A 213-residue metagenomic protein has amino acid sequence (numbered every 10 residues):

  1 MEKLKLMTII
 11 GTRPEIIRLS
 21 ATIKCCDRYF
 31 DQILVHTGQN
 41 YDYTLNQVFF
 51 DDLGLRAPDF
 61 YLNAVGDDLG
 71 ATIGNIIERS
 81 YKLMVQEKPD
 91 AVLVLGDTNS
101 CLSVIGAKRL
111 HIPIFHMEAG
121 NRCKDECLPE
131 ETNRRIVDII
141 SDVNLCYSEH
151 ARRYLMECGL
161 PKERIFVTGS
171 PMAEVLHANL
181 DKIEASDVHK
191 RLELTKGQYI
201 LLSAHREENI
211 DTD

Functional and structural regions predicted by a protein language model:
M1-Q39: N-terminal subdomain of nucleotide-sugar transferases
K3, P89, K196-G197: Phosphate-coordination loops involved in phosphoryl transfer and adenosine-cofactor binding
M7-I10, I16-L19, F49, Y61-P161: Active-site and donor-binding regions of nucleotide-sugar-utilizing enzymes
T8, L34-H36, V94, H116 (+2 more regions): Structural beta-sheet core signal
I23-C26, D51-D52, R109: Short, solvent-exposed amphipathic alpha-helical segments in soluble enzyme and RNA/protein-processing domains
D31-T72: Conserved nucleotide-sugar phosphate-binding/catalytic loop shared by glycosyltransferases and other
Q39-Y41, D68-G70, N121-K124, E207-D211: Short, small-residue-enriched loops and turns at beta-alpha junctions that line or gate enzyme active sites
N40-T44, N63, I140-D213: A nucleotide-sugar donor-handling region in carbohydrate enzymes
